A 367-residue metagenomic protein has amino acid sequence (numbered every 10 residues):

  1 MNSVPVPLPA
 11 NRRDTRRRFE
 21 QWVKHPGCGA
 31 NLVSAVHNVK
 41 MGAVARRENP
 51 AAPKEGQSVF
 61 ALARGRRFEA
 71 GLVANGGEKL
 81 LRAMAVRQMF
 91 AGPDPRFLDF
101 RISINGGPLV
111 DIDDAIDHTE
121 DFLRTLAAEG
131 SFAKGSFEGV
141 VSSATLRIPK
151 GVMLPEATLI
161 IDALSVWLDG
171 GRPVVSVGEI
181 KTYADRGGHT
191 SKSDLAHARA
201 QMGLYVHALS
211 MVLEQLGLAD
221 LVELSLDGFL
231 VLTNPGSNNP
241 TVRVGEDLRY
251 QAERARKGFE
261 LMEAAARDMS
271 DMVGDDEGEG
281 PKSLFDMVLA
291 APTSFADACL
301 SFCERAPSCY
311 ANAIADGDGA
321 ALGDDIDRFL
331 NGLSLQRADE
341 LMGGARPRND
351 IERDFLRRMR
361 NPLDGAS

Functional and structural regions predicted by a protein language model:
M1-W167: Metal-dependent nuclease catalytic cores that hydrolyze phosphodiester bonds in DNA/RNA, characterized by
C28, C299-C303, C309: Short cysteine clusters
V141-L261: Mg2+/Mn2+-dependent nuclease catalytic core
E246-F302: Polybasic (Lys/Arg-rich)
P292, A296, P307-N312: Acidic, Mg2+-coordinating catalytic module of metal-dependent nucleases/exonucleases that use a two-metal-ion mechanism
N312-D324: Short cysteine/histidine-rich zinc-coordinating motifs and their immediately flanking basic loops
A321-S367: C-terminal non-catalytic accessory extensions
